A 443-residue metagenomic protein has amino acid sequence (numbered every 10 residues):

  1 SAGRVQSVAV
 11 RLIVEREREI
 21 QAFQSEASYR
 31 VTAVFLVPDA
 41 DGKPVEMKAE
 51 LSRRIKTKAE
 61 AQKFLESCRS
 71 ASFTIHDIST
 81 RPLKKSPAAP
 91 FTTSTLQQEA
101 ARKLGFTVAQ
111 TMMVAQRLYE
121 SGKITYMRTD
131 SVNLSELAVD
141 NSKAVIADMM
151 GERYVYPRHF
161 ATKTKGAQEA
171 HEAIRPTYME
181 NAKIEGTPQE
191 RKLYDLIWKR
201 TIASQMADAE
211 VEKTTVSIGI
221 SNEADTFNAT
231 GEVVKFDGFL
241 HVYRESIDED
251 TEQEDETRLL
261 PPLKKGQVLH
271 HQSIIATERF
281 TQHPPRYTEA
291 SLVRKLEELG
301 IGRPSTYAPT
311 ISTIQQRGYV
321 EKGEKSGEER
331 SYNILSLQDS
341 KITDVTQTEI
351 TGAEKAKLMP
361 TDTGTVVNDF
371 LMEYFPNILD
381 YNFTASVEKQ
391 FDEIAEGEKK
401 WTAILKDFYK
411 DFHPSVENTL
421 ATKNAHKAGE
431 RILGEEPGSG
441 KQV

Functional and structural regions predicted by a protein language model:
S1-F35, D77-K84: C-terminal or mid-to-C-terminal helical accessory/interaction module adjacent to the motor/catalytic core
E15, Y29-V31, K123, I220-E223 (+1 more regions): Accessory interaction regions appended to the cores of large information-processing enzymes
A22, A61, V108-A109, M127-V443: Basic, low-complexity terminal or inter-domain segments flanking catalytic cores
E46, I55-A89, K264-Q267, T277 (+2 more regions): Metal- or metallocofactor-binding catalytic centers and their adjacent structured scaffolds across diverse enzyme
F73-Q98, A167-E180, H270-I274: Residues forming anionic-ligand binding surfaces in small-molecule and nucleic-acid pockets of primarily soluble enzymes
I75-I78, S86-A100, I124-T129, H283-K295 (+1 more regions): Short acidic, hydrophobic short linear motifs in intrinsically disordered regions
E99, K103-Q110: A conserved hydrophobic secondary-structure block that centers on an alpha-helix together with its immediately flanking
